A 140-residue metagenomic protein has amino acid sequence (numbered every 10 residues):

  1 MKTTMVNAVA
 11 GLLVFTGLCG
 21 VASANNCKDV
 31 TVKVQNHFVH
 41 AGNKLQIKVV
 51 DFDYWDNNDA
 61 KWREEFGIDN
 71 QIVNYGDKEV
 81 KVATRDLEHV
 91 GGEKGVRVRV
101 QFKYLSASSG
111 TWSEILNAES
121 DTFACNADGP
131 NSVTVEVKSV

Functional and structural regions predicted by a protein language model:
M1-K2, V14, S132: A detector of low-complexity, intrinsically disordered, Ser/Thr/Gly/Pro/Ala-rich segments
M1-V9: Bacterial N-terminal signal peptides that target proteins for export
V9-G17: Bacterial N-terminal signal peptides
V21-V140: Intrinsically disordered, low-complexity segments enriched in small/polar residues
